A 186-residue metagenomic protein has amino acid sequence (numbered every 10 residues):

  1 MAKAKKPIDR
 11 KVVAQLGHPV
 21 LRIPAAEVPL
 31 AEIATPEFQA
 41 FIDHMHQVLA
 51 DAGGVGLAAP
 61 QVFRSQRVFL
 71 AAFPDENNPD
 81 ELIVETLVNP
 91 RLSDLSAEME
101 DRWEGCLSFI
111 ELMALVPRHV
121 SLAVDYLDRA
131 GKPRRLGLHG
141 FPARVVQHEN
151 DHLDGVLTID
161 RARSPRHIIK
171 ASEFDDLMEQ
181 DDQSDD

Functional and structural regions predicted by a protein language model:
M1-D186: Positively charged
